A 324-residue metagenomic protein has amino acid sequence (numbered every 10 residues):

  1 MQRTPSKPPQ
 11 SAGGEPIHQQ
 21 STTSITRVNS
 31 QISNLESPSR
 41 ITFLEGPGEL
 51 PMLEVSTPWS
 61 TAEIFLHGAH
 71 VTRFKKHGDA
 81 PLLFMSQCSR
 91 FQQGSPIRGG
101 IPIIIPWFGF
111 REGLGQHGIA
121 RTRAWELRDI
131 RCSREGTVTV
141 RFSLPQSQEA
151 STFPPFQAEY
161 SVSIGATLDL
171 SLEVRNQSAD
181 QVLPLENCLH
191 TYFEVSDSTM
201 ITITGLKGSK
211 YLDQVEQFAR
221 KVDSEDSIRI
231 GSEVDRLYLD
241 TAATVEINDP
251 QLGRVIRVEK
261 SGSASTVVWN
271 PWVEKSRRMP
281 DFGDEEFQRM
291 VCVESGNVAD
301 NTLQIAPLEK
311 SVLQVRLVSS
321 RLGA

Functional and structural regions predicted by a protein language model:
Q2-P58, H67, H77, F142-S151 (+1 more regions): Beta-strand-rich recognition/accessory modules
G48, V55-P58, F156, S161-G165 (+2 more regions): N-terminal onset of structured domains
P58-Q116: Acidic-aromatic substrate-binding/catalytic surfaces of carbohydrate-active enzymes
I64, L172-S178, S319: Asparagine-centered strand-capping/turn motif at beta-strand->loop junctions
L114-G165: Extended, loop-rich substrate-binding clefts of extracytoplasmic carbohydrate-active enzymes
A158, L168-L170, S311: Hydrophobic core residues within well-ordered beta-strands of beta-rich domains
I164-D169, S178: Beta-rich strand-turn-strand
D180-V267: Active-site/ligand-binding surface loops and adjacent short beta/alpha elements that line catalytic pockets across
